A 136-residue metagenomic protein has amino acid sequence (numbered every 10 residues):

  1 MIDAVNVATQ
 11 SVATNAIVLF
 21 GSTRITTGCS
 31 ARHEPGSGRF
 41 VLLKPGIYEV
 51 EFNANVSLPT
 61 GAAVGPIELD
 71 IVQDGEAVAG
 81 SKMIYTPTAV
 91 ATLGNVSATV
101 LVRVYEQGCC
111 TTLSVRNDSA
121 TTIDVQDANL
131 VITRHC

Functional and structural regions predicted by a protein language model:
M1-C136: Extracellular jelly-roll beta-sandwich "head" domains, especially the C-terminal globular C1q domain
